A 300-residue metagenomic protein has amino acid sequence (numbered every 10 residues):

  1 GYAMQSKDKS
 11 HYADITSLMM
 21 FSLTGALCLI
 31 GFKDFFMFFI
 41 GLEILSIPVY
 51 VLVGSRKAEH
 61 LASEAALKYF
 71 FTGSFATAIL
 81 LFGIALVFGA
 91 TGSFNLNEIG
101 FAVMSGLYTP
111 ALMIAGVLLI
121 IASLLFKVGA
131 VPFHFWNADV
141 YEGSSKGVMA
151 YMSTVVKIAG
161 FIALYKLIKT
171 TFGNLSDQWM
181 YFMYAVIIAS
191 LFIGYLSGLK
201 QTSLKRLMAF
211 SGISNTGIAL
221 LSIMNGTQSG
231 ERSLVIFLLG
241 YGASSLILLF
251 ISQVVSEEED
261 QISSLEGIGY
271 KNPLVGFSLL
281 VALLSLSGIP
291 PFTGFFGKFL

Functional and structural regions predicted by a protein language model:
G1-L300: Alpha-helical transmembrane segments of multi-pass membrane proteins predominantly involved in bioenergetics
